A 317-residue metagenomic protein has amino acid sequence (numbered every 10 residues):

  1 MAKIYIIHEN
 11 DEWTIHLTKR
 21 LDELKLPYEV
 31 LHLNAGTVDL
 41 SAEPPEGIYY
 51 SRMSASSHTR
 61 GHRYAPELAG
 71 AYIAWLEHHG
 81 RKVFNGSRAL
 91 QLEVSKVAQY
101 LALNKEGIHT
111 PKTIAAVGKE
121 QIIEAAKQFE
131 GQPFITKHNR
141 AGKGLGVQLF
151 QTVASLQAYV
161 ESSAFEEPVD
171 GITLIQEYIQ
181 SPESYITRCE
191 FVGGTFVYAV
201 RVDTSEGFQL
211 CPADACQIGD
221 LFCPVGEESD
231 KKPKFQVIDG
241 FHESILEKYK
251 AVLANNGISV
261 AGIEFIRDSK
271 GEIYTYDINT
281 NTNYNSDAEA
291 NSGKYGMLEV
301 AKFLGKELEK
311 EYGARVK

Functional and structural regions predicted by a protein language model:
A2, R88-Y185, E243, L308: Active-site nucleotide/adenylate-binding loops and adjacent lid/helix of ATP-dependent enzymes
I6-I7, V192: Short hydrophobic segments within beta-strands
N10-A115, E124: Conserved N-proximal alpha/beta basic substrate-recognition cap immediately N-terminal to, or forming the N-lobe
S54-S57, N139-A141, N281: Short glycine-rich anion-binding loops that position phosphate/pyrophosphate groups of nucleotides and phosphorylated
F134, V197-Y198, A261, Y274-Y276: Protein kinase-like catalytic core scaffold
Q148-L253: Phosphate-binding site of ATP-dependent enzymes
D239-G240, A254-I258, R267-K317: C-terminal active-site "lid" helix and adjoining low-complexity regulatory extension at the edge of ATP-using catalytic
I263-F265: Hydrophobic residue at the +6 position relative to the catalytic HRD Asp in the kinase catalytic loop
